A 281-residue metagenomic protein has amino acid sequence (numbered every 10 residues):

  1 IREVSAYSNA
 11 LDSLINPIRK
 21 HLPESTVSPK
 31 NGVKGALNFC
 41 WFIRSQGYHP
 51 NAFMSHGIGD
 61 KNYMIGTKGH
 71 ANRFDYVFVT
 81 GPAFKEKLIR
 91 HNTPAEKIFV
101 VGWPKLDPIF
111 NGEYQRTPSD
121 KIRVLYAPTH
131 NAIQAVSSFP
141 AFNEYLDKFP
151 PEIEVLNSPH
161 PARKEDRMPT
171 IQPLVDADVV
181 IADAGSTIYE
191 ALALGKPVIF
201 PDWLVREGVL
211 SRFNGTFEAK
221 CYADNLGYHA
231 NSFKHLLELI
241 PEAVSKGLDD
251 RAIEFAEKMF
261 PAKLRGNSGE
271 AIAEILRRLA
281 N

Functional and structural regions predicted by a protein language model:
I1-F110: Active-site and donor-binding regions of nucleotide-sugar-utilizing enzymes
R2, N72-V77, D176-V180, D224-G227: Short active-site oxyanion
E3-A6, L14, V101-T170, A230 (+1 more regions): Conserved catalytic-core segment of nucleotide-activated headgroup transferases in glycan assembly
N9-A10, R44-G47, I58-D60, H130-A135 (+3 more regions): Short acidic, S/G/P-rich loop/turn micro-motifs used as interaction or catalytic elements
Q46-I65, A141-K148, A193-E207: A short, gly/pro- and small-residue-rich
N92-A95, S186-F260: Catalytic binding pocket for nucleotide-activated donors in carbohydrate/polymer assembly enzymes
N157-L194, V198, V205: Donor nucleotide-activated moiety binding/catalytic core segment of transferases that use nucleotide-activated donors
F233, L237, G266-R277: Short, amphipathic alpha-helical "lid/cap" segments that border enzyme active or binding sites
